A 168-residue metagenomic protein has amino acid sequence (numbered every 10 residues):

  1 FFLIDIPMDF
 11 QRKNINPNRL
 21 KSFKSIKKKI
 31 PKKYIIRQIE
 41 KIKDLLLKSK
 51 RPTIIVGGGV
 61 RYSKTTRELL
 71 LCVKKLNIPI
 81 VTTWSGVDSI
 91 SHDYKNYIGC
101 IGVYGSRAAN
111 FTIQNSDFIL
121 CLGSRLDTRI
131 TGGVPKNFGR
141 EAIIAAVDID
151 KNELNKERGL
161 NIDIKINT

Functional and structural regions predicted by a protein language model:
F1-K48: Conformationally flexible catalytic loops at phosphate/diphosphate-handling active centers
L3-P7, I55-G57, C121-G123, D148: Short beta-strand segments
D5, N77-W84, A145-D148: Short internal beta-strands
I6-R12, G58-V60, V87, K151: Glycine-rich beta-alpha junction loops
R12-N14, Y62-S63, T128-I130, L154: Glycine/Thr-rich phosphate-binding loops of Rossmann-like dinucleotide-binding domains
R19-K21, T66-N77, V134-G139, L160-I162: Short, solvent-exposed amphipathic alpha-helical segments in soluble enzyme and RNA/protein-processing domains
Y34-I35, K41-I119: Anionic-ligand anchoring segments at beta-strand to alpha-helix junctions in alpha/beta enzyme folds, i.e., glycine
G86-T168: Glycine-rich, acidic loop regions that bind phosphate or pyrophosphate groups
